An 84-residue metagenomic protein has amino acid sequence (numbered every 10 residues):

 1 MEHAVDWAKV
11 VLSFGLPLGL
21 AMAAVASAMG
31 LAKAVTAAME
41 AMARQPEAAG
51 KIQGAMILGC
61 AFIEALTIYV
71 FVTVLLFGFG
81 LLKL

Functional and structural regions predicted by a protein language model:
M1-L84: Hydrophobic, small-residue-rich transmembrane alpha-helices and their short perimembrane loops in multi-pass membrane
